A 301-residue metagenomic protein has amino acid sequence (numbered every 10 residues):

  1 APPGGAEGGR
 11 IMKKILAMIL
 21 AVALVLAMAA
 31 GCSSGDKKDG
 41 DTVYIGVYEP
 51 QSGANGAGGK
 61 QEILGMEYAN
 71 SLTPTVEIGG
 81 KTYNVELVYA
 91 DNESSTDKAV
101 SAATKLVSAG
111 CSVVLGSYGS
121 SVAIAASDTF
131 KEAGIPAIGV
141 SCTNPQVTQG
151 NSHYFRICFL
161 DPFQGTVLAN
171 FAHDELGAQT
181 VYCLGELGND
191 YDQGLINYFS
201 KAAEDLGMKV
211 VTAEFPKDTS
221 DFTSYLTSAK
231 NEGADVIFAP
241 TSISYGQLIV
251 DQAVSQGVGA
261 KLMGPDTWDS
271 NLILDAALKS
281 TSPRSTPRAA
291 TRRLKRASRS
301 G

Functional and structural regions predicted by a protein language model:
A1-Y44, T75-G79, S108, E132: Short, low-complexity disordered leader/linker segments with a strong preference for bacterial N-terminal type II
D36-G40, A57-E62, V76-T148, I157 (+4 more regions): Beta-alpha junction/loop-to-helix N-cap segments that form part of ligand/metal-binding clefts
D39-I63, N70, S117, T180-E186: Short beta-strand segments enriched in small/hydrophobic residues
V47-E49, L106-Y118, I138-V140, V181-G185 (+3 more regions): Periplasmic-binding protein-like
G56-G79, N197-E204: Short, polar/charged alpha-helical segment
D91, Q146-F171, T212-E214, K279-T291: Short beta-strand elements at the ligand-binding edges of bilobed clamshell
Y154-K217, V236: An alpha-beta-alpha
A253-G301: Extracellular/periplasmic periplasmic-binding protein-like sensory domains
